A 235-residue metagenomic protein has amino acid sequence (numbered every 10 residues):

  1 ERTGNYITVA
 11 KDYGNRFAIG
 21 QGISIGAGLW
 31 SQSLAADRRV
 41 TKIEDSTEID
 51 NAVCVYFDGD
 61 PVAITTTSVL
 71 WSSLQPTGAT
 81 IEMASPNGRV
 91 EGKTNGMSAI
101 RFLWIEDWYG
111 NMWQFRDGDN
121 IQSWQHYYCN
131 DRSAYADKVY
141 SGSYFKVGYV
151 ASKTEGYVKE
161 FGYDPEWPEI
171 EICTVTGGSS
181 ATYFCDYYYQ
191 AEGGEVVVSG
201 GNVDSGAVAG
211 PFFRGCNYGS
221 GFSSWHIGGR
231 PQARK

Functional and structural regions predicted by a protein language model:
E1-Y56: Autoprocessing Asn-cyclization modules and mimics
G4, G20, D37, I100-M112 (+2 more regions): Extracellular structured ligand-interaction cores
T8-A10, Q75-Y109, Y163: Short, well-ordered junction/capping motifs at the entry into regular secondary structure
N15-W30, P61-S85: Extended Gly/Ser/Thr-rich low-complexity repeat segments, especially those forming or decorating extracellular
A27, T41-K42, I81-S85, R101-F102 (+2 more regions): Short acidic-hydrophobic catalytic motif
G28, D60, W108-N111, F115-N120: An acidic- and aromatic-residue-enriched active-site/binding cleft used to recognize and process polar
M112-N120, V139-K235: C-terminal, surface-exposed recognition/capping segments
Q122-S133: A short, polar/charged loop-to-alpha-helix boundary motif
